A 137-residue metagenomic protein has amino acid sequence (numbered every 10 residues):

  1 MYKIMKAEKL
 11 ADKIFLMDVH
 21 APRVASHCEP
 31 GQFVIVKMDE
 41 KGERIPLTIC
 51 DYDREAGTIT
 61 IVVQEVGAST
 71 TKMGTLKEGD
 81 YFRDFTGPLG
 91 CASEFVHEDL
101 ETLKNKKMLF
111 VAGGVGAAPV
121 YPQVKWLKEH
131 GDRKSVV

Functional and structural regions predicted by a protein language model:
M1-D80: Ferredoxin-reductase
T71-V137: FNR/FR-type flavoprotein reductase catalytic core
